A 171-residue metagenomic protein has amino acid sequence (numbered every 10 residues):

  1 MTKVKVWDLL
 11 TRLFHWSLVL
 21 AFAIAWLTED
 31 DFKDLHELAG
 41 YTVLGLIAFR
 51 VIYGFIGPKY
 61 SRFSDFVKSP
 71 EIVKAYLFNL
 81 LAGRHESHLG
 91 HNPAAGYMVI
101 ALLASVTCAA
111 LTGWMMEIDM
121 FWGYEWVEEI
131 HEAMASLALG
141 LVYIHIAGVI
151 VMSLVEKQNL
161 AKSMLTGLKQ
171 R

Functional and structural regions predicted by a protein language model:
M1-R171: Membrane-embedded alpha-helical bundles that constitute the cytochrome b-like, heme-associated redox core of multi-pass
